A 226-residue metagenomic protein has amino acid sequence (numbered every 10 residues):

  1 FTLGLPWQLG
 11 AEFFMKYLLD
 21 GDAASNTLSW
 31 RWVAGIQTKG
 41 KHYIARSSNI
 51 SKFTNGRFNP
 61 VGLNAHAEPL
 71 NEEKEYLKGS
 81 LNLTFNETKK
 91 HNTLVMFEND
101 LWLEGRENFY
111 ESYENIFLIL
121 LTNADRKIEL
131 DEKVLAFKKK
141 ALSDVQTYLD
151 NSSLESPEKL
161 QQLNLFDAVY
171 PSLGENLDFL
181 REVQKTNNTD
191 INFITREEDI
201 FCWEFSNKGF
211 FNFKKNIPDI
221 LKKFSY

Functional and structural regions predicted by a protein language model:
T2, P6, F13-S29, P69-Y226: Trp/Phe/Arg-rich N-terminal binding region typifying the photolyase-homology
T2-V61: Conserved active-site neighborhood of enzyme catalytic/cofactor-binding cores
N59-G62, L83-F85: Generic detector of short, locally flexible boundary/turn motifs and exposed helical patches
